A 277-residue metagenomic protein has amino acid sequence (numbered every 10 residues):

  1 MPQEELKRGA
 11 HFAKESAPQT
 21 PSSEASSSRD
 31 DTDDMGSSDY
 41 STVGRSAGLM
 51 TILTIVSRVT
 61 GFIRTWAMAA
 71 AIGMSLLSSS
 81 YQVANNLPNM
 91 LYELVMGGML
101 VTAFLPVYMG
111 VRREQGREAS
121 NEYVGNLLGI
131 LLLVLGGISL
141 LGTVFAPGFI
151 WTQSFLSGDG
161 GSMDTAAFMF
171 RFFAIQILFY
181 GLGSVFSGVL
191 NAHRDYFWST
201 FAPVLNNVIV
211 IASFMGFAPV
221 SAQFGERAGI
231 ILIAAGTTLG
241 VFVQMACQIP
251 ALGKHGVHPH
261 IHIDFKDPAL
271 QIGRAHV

Functional and structural regions predicted by a protein language model:
P2-R274: Membrane-embedded alpha-helical bundles of multi-pass transporters/translocases, especially carrier/permease families
